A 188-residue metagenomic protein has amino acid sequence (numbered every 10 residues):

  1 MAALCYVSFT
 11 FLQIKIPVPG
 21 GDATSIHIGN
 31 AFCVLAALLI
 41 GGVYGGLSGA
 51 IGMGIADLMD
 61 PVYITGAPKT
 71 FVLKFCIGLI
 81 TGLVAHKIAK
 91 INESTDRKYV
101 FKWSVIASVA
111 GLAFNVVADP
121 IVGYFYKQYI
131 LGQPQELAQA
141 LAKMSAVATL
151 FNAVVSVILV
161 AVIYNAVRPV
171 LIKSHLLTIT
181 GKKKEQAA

Functional and structural regions predicted by a protein language model:
M1-A188: Loop-helix junctions at membrane interfaces
